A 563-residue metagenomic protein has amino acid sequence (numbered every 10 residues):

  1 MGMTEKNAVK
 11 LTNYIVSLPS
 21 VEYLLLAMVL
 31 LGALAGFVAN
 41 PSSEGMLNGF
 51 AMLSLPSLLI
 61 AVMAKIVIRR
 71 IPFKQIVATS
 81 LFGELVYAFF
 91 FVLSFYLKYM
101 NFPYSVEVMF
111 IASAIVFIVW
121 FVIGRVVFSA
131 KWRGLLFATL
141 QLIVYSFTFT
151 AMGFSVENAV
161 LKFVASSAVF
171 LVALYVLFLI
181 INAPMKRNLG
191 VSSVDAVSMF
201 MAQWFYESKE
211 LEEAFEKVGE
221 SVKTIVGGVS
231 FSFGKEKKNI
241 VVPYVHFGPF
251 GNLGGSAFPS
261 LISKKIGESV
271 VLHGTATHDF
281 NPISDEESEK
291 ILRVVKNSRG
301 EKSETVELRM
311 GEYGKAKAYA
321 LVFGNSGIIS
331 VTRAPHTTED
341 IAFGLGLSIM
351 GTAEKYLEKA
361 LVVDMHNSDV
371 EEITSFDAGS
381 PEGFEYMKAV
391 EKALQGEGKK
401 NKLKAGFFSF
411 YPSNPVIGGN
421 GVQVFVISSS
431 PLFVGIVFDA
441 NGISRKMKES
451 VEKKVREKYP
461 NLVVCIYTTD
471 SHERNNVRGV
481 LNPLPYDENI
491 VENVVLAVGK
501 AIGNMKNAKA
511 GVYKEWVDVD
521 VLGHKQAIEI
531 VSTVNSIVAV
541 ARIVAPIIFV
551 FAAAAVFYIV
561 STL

Functional and structural regions predicted by a protein language model:
M1-L563: Terminal domain-initiation and capping elements
